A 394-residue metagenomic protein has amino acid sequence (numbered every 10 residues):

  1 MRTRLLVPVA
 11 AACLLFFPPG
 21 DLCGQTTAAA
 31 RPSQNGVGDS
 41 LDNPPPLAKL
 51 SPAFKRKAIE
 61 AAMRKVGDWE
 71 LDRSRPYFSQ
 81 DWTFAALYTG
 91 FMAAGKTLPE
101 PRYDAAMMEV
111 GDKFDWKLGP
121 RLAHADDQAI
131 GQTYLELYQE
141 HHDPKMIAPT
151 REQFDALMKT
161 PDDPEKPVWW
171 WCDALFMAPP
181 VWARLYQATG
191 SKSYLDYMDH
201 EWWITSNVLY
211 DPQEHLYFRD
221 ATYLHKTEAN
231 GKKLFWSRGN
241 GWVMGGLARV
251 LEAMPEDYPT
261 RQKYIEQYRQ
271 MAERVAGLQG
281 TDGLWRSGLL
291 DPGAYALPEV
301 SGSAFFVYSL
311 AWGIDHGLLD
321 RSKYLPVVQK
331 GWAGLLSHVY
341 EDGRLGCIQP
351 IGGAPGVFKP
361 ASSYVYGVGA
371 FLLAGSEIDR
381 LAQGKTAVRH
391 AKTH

Functional and structural regions predicted by a protein language model:
M1-R4: Positively charged n-region of N-terminal signal peptides that target proteins for export
V7-D21: Bacterial N-terminal signal peptides
P19-A30: Signal peptide processing junction and immediate N-terminal pro/mature segment of secreted/exported proteins
A30-A85, A94-K113, K117-T133, L137-E152 (+3 more regions): CBM-like carbohydrate-recognition segments
N43-K57, A61, V66-S79, T89 (+4 more regions): His/Met- and acidic-residue-enriched segments that coordinate or traffic transition-metal cofactors and support
D81-Y88, H124-G131, W169-F176, S237 (+2 more regions): Start-of-helix signal in alpha-solenoid helical-repeat scaffolds, especially tetratricopeptide repeats
I147-W182: Asp-box/WD-like beta-propeller blade repeats and closely related beta-sheet repeat scaffolds
C172-F176, A183-L289, Y295-V307, L319-I348 (+3 more regions): Extended ligand-binding clefts on enzyme/binding-domain cores
